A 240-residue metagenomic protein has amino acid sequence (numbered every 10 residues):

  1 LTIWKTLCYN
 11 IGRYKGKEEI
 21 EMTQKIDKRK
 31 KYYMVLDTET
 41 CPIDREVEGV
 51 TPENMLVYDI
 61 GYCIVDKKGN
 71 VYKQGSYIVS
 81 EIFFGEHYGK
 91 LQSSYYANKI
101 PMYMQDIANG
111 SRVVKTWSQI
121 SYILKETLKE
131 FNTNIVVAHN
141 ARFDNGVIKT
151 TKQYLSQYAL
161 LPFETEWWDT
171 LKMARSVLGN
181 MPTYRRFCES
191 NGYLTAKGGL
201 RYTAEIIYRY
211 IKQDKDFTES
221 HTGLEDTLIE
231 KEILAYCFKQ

Functional and structural regions predicted by a protein language model:
T2-N10: Short, positively charged and aromatic/hydrophobic N-terminal segments
T23-T151: Conserved non-catalytic scaffold segment of RNase H-like nuclease domains
V35-D37, W167, E230: Generic enzyme active-site microenvironment
D106-V113, L155-P162, D214-E219: Short, polar/flexible loop-turn hinges at active-site or ligand-entry regions and domain interfaces
I135-R142, G146-K152, F187-Q240: Acidic, Mg2+-coordinating catalytic module of metal-dependent nucleases/exonucleases that use a two-metal-ion mechanism
F143-W168: Substrate-recognition/cap helix-loop segment adjacent to the acidic, metal-dependent catalytic center of Asp-based
W168-T195: Short alpha-helix plus adjacent loop in nuclease-associated cores
